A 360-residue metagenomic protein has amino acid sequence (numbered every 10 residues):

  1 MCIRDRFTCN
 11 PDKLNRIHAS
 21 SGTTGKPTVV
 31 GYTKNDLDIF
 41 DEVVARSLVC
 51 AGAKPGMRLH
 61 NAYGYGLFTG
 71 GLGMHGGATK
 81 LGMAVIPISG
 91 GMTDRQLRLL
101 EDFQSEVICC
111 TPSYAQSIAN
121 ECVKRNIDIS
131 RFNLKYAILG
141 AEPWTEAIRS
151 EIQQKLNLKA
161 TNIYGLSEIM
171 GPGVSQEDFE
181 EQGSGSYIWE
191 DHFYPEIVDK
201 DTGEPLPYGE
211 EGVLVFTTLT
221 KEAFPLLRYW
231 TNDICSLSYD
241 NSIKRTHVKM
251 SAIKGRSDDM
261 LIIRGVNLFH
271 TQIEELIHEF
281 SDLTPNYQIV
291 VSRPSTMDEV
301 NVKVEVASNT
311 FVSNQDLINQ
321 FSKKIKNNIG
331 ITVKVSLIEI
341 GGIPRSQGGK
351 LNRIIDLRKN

Functional and structural regions predicted by a protein language model:
M1-D5, S20: Conserved small/polar residues in nucleotide/adenosyl-binding loops
R4-L14, D38-D41: Flexible, low-complexity linker/hinge segments
L14-V30: Conserved adenylation A10 loop of the ANL superfamily
T23-K26, Y65, G71-L72, L166 (+2 more regions): Gly/Ser/Thr-rich helix-start
T33-S47, R58-S117: AMP-binding/adenylate-forming
V44-A51, E121-R125: Short internal alpha-helix immediately C-terminal to a glycine-rich phosphate-binding loop in Rossmann-like
A53-M57: Short helix-loop-beta connector
L81-N360: Active-site glycine/GP-rich loop and adjacent strand/helix microenvironment that borders small-molecule binding pockets
